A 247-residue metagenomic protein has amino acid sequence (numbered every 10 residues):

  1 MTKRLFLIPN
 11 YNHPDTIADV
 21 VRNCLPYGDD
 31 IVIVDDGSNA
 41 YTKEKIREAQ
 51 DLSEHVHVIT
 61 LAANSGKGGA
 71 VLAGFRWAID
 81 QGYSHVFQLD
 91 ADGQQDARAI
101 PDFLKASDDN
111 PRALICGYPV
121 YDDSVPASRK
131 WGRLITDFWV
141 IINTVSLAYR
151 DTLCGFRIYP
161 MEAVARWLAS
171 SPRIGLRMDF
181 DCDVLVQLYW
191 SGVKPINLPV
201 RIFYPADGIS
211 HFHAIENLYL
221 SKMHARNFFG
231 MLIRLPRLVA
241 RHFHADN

Functional and structural regions predicted by a protein language model:
M1, D15, S170-N247: Hydrophobic helical membrane-anchoring modules
T2-R4, C24-I33, V56: Short loop->beta transition adjacent to catalytic acidic/histidine clusters or analogous donor-positioning motifs
Y11-P26: Short, well-formed alpha-helical segments that are part of the catalytic scaffolds of diverse glycosyltransferases
D15-D19, A40-A49, R98: Acidic helix N-cap motif at the loop->helix transition within catalytic regions of sugar-transfer enzymes
D29-S38, I59-L61, L89: Short beta-strand/loop segment that forms part of the nucleotide-sugar
D35-E44, G93: A conserved acidic beta->alpha catalytic loop
A63, G68-D80, A97-M178, P205-I215 (+2 more regions): Acceptor/aglycone-binding surface of glycosyltransferases and processive sugar-polymer synthases
Y83-Q94: Short beta-strand-to-loop acidic/aromatic patch adjacent to the donor-nucleotide binding site
